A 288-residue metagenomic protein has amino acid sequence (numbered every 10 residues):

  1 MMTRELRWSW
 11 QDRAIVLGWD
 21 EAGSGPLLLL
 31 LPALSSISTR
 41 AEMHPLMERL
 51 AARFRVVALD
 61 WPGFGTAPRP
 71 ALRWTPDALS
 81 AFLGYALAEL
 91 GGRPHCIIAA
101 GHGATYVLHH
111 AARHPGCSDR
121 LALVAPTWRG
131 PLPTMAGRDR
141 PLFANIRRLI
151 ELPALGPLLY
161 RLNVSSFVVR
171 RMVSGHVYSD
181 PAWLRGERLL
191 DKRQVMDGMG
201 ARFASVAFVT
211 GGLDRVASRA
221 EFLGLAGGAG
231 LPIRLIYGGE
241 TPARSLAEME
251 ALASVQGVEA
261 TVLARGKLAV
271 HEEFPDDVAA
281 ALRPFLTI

Functional and structural regions predicted by a protein language model:
D12-E21: A short loop-to-beta-strand scaffold at the N-terminal edge of the catalytic core in hydrolase folds
D20-T66: Conserved HGGG/HGGXW glycine-rich cap/lid loop of the alpha/beta-hydrolase fold
A58-I98, H102, H114, W128 (+2 more regions): Active-site loop/oxyanion-hole signature of alpha/beta-hydrolase fold enzymes
Y106-H110: Hydrolases whose catalytic domains are alpha/beta-hydrolase-1, hotdog thioesterase, or metallo-beta-lactamase-like
A112, S118-L155: Flexible "cap/lid" loop of the alpha/beta hydrolase fold
Y160-G227: Conserved alpha/beta-hydrolase catalytic His-Asp/Glu region
L225-G266: Conserved loop-alpha-helix segment in the C-terminal half of the alpha/beta-hydrolase fold that carries the catalytic
G266-A279: Catalytic histidine-centered segment of alpha/beta-hydrolase-like enzymes
